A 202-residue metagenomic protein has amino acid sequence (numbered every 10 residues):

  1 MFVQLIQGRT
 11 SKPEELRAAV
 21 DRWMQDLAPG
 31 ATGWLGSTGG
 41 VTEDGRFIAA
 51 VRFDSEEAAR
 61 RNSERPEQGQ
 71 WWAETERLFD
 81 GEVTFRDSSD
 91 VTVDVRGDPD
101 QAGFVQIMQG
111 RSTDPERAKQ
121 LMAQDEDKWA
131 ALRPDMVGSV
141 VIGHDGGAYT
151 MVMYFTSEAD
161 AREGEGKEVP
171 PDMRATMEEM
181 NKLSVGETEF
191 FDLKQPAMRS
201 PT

Functional and structural regions predicted by a protein language model:
M1-I48, D54-T202: Short S/T/G/P-rich N-terminal loop/turn motif that feeds into the first structured element of a domain
